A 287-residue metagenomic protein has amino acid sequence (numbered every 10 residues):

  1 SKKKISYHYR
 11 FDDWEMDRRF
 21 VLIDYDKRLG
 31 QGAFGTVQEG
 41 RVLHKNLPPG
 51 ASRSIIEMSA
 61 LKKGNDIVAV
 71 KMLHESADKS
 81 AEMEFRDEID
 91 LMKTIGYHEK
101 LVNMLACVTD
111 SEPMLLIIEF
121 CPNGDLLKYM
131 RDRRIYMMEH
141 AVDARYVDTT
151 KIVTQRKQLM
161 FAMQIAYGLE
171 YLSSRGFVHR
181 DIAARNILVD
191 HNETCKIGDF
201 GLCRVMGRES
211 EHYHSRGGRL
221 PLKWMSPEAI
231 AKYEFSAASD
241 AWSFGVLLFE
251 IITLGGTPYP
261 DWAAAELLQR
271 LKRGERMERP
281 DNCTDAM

Functional and structural regions predicted by a protein language model:
K3-M287: Intracellular eukaryotic protein kinase-like catalytic domain
